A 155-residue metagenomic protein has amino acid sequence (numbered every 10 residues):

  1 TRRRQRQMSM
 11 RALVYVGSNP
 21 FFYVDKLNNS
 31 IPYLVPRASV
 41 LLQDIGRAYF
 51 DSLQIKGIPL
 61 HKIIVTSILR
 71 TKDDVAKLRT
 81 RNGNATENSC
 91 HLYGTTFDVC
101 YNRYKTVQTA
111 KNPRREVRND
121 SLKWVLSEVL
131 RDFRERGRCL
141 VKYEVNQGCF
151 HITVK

Functional and structural regions predicted by a protein language model:
R3-M10: Short, small-residue-biased leader/transition segments that mark boundaries at the very start of proteins
A12-Y33, Y93-R103: Short, conserved helix/loop micro-motifs enriched in His/Cys and acidic residues
V24-R37, I63-V65, T109-N119, T153-V154: Second-shell loop/turn segments in exported
L34-L41, I45, P59, L122-L126: Stable alpha-helical elements in mature extracytoplasmic
L41-K56, R81-N84, N102, E128-R136: Structured segments of extracytoplasmic/periplasmic soluble domains in secreted or envelope-associated proteins
Q43-G46, F50, I58-R79: Extended, low-complexity, intrinsically disordered C-terminal regulatory tails of eukaryotic serine/threonine kinases
V75-H91: Active-site-adjacent substructure of cysteine-protease-like catalytic cores
T86-K155: Catalytic cores and adjacent binding grooves of peptidoglycan-active enzymes
